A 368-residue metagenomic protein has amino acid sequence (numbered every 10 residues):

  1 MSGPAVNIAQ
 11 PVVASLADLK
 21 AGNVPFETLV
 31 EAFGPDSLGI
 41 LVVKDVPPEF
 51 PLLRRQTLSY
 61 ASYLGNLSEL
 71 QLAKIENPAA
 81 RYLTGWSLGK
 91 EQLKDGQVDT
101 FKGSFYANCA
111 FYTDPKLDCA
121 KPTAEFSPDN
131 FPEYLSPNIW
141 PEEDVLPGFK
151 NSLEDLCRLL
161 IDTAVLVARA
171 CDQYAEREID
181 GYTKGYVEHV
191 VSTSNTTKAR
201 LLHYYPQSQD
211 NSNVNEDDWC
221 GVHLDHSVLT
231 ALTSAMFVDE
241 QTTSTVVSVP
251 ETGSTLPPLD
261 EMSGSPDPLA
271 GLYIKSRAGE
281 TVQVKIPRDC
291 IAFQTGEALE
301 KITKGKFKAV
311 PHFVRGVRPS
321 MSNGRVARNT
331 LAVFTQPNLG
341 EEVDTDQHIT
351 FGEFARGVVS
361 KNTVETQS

Functional and structural regions predicted by a protein language model:
M1-S368: Peripheral, non-catalytic segments flanking oxidoreductase cores
